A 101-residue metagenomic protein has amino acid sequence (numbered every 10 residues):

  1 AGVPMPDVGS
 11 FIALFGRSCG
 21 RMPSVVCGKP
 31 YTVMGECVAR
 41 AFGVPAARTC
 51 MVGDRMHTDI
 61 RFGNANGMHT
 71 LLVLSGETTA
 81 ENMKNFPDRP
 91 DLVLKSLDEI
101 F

Functional and structural regions predicted by a protein language model:
A1-F101: Asp-based, Mg2+/Mn2+-dependent phosphohydrolase catalytic module
